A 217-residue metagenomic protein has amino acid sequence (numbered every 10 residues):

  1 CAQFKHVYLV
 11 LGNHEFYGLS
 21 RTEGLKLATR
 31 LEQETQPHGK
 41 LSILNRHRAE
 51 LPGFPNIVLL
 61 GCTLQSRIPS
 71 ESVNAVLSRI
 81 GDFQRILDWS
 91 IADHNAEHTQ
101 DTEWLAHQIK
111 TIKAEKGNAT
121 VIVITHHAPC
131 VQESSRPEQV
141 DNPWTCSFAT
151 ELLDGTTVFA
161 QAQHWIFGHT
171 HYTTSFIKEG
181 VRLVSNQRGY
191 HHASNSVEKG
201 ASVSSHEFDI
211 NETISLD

Functional and structural regions predicted by a protein language model:
C1-F54, P137-V158: Core catalytic region of metal-dependent phosphoesterases/phosphodiesterases, especially metallo-beta-lactamase-like
K5, P55, K116-T120, Q161-Q163: Short coil/turn segments at beta-strand junctions that form active-site/ligand-binding loops
Y8-N13, S42-R46, I122-T125, V158-Y172 (+1 more regions): Active-site neighborhood of phospho(di)ester-bond hydrolases with catalytic His/Asp-centered motifs
H14-G24, R48-P52, S66-S70, A128-Q132 (+2 more regions): Active-site environment of divalent metal-dependent phosphoester hydrolases
Q33, H107-K113, R188-N195: Short regulatory "switch" loops immediately downstream of catalytic or recognition motifs within protein catalytic
Q33-E71, K113, N118, E179-G180: Internal hydrophobic scaffold segments of catalytic domains
G53, P143-H164, T170-D217: Binuclear metal-dependent phosphoesterase catalytic core
V58-I122, H127-N142: Active-site-proximal loop/helix segment associated with metal-binding centers of metalloenzymes
